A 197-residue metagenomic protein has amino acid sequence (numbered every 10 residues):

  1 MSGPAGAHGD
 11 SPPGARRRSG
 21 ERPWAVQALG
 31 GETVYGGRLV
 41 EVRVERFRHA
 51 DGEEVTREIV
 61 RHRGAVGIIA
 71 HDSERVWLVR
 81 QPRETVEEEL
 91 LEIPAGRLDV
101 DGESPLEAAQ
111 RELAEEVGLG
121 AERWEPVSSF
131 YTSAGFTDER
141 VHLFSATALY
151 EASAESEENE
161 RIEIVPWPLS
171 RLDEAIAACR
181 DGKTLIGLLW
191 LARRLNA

Functional and structural regions predicted by a protein language model:
S2-R18, R22, V26, G31 (+6 more regions): Nudix hydrolase/Nudix homology domain
S2-R18, R22-P23, V66-R111, E115 (+1 more regions): Conserved Nudix-box catalytic region and its N-terminal flanking loop in Nudix hydrolases and closely related
V26-G67, D72: Acidic, metal-coordinating catalytic segment for phosphate/diphosphate chemistry, firing primarily on the Nudix
Y35, A50, P94, S133 (+1 more regions): Short glycine/serine/threonine-biased micro-segments
E41, R63, P82-R83, E92-A95 (+2 more regions): Active-site segment of metal-dependent pyrophosphate-handling enzymes, primarily the Nudix hydrolase catalytic core
V44-R46, A70, S145-T147, P166-P168: Short, well-ordered beta-strand micro-motif
T56-V60, I68-I69, A154-E157, A175-A178: Short histidine-centered beta-strand/loop micro-motifs that create catalytic or ligand/metal-coordination sites
E151-A152, S170: NAD(P)H dinucleotide-binding glycine-rich loop of Rossmann-like/cofactor-binding domains, especially the beta1-alpha1
